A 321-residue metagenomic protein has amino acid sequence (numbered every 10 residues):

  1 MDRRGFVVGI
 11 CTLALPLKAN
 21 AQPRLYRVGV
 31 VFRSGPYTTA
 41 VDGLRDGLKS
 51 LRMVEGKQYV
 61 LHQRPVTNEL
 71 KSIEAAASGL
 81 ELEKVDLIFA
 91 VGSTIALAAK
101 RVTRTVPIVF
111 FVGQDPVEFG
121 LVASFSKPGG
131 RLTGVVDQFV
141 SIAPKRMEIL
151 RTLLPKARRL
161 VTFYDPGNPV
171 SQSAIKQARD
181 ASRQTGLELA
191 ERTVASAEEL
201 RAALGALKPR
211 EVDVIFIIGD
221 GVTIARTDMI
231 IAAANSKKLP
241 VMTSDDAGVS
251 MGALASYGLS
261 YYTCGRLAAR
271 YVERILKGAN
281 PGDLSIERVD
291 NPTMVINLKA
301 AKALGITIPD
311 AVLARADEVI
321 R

Functional and structural regions predicted by a protein language model:
M1-R321: Short hydrophobic alpha-helices and adjacent helix-cap/hinge residues
